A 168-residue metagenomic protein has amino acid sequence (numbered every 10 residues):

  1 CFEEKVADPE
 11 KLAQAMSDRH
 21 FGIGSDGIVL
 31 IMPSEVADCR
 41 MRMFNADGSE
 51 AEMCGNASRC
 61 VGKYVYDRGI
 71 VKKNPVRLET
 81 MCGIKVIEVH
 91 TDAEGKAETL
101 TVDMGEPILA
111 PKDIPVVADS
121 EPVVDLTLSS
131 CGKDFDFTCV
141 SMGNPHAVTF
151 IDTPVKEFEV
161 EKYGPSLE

Functional and structural regions predicted by a protein language model:
C1-K96, A147-E168: A glycine-rich beta-to-alpha transition motif near the start of alpha/beta enzyme domains, typified by
T80-I151, V155, E159: ATP-dependent small-molecule kinase catalytic core of the GHMP/sugar-kinase superfamily and closely related
